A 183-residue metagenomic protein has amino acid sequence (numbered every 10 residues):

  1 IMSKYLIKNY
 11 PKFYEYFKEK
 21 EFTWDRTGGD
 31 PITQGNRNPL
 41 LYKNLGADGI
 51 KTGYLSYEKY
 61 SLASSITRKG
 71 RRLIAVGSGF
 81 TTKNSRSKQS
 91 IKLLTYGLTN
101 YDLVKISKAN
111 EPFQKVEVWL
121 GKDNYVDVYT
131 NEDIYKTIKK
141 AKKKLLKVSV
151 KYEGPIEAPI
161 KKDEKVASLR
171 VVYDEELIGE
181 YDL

Functional and structural regions predicted by a protein language model:
S3-L183: Domain-terminus/edge residues, biased toward the C-terminal soluble/receptor-binding domains of extracytoplasmic
